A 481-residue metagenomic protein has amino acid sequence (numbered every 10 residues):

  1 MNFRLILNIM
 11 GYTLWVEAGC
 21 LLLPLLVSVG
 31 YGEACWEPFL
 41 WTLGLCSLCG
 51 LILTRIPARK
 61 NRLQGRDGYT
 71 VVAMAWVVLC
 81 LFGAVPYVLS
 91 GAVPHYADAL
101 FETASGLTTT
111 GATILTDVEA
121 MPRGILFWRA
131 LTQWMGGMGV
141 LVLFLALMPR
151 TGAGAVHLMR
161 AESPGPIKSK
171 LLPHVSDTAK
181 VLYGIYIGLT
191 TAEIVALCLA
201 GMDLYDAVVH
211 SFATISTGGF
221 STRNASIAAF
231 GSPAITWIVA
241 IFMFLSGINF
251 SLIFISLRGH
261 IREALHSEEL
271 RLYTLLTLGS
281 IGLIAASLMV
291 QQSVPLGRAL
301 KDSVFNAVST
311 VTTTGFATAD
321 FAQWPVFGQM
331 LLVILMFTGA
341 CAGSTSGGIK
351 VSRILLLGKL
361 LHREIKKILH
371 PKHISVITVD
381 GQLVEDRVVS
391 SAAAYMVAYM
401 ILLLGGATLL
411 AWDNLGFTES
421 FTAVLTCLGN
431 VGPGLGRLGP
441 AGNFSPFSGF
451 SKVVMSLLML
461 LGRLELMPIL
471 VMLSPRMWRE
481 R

Functional and structural regions predicted by a protein language model:
M1-R481: Membrane-proximal intracellular helices of multi-pass ion channels
